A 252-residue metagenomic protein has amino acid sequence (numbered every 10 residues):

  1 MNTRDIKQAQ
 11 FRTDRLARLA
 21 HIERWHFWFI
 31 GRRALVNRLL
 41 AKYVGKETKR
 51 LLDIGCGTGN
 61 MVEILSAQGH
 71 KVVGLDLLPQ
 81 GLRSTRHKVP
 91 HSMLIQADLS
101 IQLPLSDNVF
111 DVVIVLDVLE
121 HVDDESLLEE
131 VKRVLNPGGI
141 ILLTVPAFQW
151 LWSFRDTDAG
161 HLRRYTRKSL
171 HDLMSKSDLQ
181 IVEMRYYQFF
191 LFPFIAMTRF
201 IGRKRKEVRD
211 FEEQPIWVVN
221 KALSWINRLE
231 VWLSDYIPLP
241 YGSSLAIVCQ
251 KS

Functional and structural regions predicted by a protein language model:
M1-S106, V112-L116, L127-L128, W217 (+3 more regions): Conserved N-terminal segment of class I S-adenosyl-L-methionine
A20-E23, I141-R163, R167-L173: Short, glycine-/aromatic-enriched active-site segment of Class I SAM-dependent methyltransferases
L116-L119, T144: Residues lining the SAM
S126-I140: A short glycine-rich, Lys/Arg-flanked "PGG" loop and its adjoining helix->strand segment in the class I
L179-F189: Conserved S-adenosyl-L-methionine
L191-S252: A C-terminal cap/extension of S-adenosyl-L-methionine-dependent methyltransferases that defines the acceptor-substrate
